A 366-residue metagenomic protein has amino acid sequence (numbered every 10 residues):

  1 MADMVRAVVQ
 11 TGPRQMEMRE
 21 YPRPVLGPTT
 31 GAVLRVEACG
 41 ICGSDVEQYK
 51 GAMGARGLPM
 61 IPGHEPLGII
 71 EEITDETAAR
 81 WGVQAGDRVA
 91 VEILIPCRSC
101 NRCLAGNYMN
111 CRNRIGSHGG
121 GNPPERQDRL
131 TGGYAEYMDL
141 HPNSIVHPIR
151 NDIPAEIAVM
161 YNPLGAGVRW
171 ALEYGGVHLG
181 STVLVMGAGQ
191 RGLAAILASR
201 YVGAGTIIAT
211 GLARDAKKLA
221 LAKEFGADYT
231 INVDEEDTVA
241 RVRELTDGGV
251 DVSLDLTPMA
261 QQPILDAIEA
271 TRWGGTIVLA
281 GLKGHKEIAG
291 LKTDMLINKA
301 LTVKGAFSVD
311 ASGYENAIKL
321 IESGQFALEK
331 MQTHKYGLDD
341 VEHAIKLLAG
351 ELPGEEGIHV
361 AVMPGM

Functional and structural regions predicted by a protein language model:
A2-V5, L179, N232, R243-D251 (+5 more regions): C-terminal capping/lid region of NAD(P)-dependent oxidoreductase domains
T11, R23-P24, G57-G63, E125-T131 (+1 more regions): Short Gly/Pro-enriched turn/cap motifs at secondary-structure boundaries
P22-C39, M53-L104, R150-D152: Glycine-rich beta-strand-centered segment in the early N-terminal region that forms part of a ligand/cofactor-binding
W81-V83, V177, T271: Short, well-ordered loop/turn sites that connect or cap secondary structure elements
G86, E136, R150-E236, A240: Mid-domain Rossmann-like dinucleotide-binding core that forms the NAD(H)/NADP(H) cofactor-binding site
C97-M186: NAD(P)H dinucleotide-binding glycine-rich loop of Rossmann-like/cofactor-binding domains, especially the beta1-alpha1
A204, K217-K223, D228, A260-S323 (+2 more regions): Glycine-rich phosphate-binding loop and adjacent beta-alpha segment of Rossmann(oid) nucleotide-cofactor-binding
L254: N-terminal Rossmann-like NAD(P) cofactor-binding module of classical short-chain dehydrogenase/reductase
